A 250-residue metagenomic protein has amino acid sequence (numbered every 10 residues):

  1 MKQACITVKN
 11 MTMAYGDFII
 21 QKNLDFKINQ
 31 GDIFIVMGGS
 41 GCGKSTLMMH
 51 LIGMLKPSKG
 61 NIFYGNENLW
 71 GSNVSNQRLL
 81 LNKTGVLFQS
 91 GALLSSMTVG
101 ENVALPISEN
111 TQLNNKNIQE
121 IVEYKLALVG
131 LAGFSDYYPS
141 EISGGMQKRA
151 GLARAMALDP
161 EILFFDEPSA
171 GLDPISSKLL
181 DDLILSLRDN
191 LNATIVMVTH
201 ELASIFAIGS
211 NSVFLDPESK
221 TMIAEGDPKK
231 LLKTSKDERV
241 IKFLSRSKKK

Functional and structural regions predicted by a protein language model:
I52: Helix-to-loop junction immediately C-terminal to a conserved catalytic motif
G60-G71: Conserved ABC transporter NBD signature motif
M97-L105: Short coil-to-helix segment of the ABC ATPase nucleotide-binding domain corresponding to the Q-loop/switch region
K116-G133: Conserved ABC ATPase "signature" region
Y138-I142, M146: Conserved ABC ATPase signature
D159: Conserved catalytic motifs of ABC-family nucleotide-binding domains
L163-D166: Catalytic Walker B motif of ABC-type/P-loop ATPase nucleotide-binding domains
